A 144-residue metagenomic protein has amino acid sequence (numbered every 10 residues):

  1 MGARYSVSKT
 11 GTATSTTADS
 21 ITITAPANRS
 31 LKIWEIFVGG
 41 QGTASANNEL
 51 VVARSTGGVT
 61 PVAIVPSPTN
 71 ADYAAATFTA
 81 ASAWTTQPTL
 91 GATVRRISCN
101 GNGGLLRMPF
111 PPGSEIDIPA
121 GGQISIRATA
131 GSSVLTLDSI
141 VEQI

Functional and structural regions predicted by a protein language model:
M1-I144: Surface-exposed, low-hydrophobicity beta-strand/loop segments enriched in small/polar/acidic residues
